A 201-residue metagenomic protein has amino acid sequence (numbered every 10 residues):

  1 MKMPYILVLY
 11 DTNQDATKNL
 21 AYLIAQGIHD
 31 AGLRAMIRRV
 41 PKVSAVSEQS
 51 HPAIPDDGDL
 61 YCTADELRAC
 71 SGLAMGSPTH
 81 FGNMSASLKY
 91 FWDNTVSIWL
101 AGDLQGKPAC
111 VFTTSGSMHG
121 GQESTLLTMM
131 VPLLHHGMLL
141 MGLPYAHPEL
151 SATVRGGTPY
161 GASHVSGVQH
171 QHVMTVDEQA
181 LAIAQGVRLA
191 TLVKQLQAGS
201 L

Functional and structural regions predicted by a protein language model:
M1-D103, V165-L201: N-terminal beta1-alpha1-beta2 submodule of the flavodoxin-like/Rossmannoid cofactor-binding fold
Y10, S71, S77, A101 (+5 more regions): Short, flexible coil/turn micro-motifs enriched in small/turn-prone residues
A16, L73, S77, N83 (+5 more regions): Gly/Ser/Thr-rich helix-start
V40-A45, G137-Q169: Mobile beta-alpha loop/short-helix "lid" or hinge segments that flank ligand
S47-Q49, S77-F81, T113-Q122, P148-G157 (+1 more regions): Noncatalytic linker/hinge segments flanking ATPase motor cores
F81, S87, V111, G121 (+5 more regions): Basic, gly/Ser/Thr/Pro-rich low-complexity segments located predominantly at protein N termini
Q105-R155: Short, glycine-/small-residue-rich phosphate/pyrophosphate-handling segment
L127, G157-P159, V176: Glycine-rich phosphate-binding loop at the start of an alpha helix
